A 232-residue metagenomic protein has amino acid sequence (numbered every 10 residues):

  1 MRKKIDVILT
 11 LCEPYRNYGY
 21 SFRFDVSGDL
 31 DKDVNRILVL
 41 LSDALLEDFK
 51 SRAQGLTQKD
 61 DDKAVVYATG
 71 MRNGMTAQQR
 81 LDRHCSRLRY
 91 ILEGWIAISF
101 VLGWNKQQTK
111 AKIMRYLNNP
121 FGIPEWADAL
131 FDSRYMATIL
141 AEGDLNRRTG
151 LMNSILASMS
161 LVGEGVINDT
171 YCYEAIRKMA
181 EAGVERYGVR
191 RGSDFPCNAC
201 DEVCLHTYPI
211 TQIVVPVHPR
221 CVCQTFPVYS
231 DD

Functional and structural regions predicted by a protein language model:
M1-N153, Y229-D232: N-terminal leader/targeting and assembly helices and adjacent pre-domain segments
I139-D232: Acidic, glycine-rich two-metal-ion catalytic cores of nucleic acid-processing enzymes
